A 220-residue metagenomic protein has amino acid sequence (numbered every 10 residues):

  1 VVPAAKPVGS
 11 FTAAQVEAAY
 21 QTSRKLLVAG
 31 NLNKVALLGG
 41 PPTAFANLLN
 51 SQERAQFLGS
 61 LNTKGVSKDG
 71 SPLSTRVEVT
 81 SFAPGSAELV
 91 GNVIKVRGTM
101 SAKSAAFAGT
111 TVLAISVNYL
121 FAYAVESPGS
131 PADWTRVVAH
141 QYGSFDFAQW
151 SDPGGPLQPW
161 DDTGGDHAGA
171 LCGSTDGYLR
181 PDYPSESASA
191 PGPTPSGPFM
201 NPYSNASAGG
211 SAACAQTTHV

Functional and structural regions predicted by a protein language model:
V1-E78: Core segments of small alpha/beta cavity-forming domains
F11, Y20, F45, F57 (+5 more regions): Phenylalanine-focused residue identity feature
T12, T22, T43, T63 (+9 more regions): Residue-identity detector for threonine
F45, M100, I115, G143-F145: Generic structural hydrophobic/aromatic packing signal, biased to beta-strands
S51, L58-G70, S86-G91, S174-P195: Extended interaction regions within the primary functional domain
Q56-R136: Extended amphipathic alpha-helical segments with heptad-repeat/coiled-coil character used for oligomerization, fusion
N118-V220: Extracytoplasmic/luminal low-complexity segments enriched in Pro/Gly and acidic/polar residues that act as flexible
